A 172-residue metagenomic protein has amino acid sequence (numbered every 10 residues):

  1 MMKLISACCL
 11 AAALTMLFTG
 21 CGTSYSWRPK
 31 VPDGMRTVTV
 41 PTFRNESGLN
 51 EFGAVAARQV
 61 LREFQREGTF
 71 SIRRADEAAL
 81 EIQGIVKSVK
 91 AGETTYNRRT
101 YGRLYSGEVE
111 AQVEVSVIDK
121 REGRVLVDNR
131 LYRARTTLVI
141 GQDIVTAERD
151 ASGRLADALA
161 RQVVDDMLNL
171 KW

Functional and structural regions predicted by a protein language model:
M1-C21: Sec-dependent bacterial lipoprotein signal peptides
L4, C21-R28, E51-V60, T94-A111: Charged, low-complexity, helix/coiled-coil-prone segments
C8-C9, P41, L49-A56, A78-V86 (+1 more regions): A generic short-segment signal for beta-strand/edge and adjacent turn/coil regions
T19-R62, R66-T69, R74-E77, R121 (+3 more regions): A structural "domain/chain start" motif
E46-R58, L104-E108, V145-A158: Soluble non-cytosolic domains of exported or imported proteins
E67-S71, D76-E77, E81-L126, R135-T146 (+1 more regions): Surface-exposed short loop/turn segments
I85-K90, N129-R133, A156-D165: A general structural signal for short secondary-structure boundary/capping elements
